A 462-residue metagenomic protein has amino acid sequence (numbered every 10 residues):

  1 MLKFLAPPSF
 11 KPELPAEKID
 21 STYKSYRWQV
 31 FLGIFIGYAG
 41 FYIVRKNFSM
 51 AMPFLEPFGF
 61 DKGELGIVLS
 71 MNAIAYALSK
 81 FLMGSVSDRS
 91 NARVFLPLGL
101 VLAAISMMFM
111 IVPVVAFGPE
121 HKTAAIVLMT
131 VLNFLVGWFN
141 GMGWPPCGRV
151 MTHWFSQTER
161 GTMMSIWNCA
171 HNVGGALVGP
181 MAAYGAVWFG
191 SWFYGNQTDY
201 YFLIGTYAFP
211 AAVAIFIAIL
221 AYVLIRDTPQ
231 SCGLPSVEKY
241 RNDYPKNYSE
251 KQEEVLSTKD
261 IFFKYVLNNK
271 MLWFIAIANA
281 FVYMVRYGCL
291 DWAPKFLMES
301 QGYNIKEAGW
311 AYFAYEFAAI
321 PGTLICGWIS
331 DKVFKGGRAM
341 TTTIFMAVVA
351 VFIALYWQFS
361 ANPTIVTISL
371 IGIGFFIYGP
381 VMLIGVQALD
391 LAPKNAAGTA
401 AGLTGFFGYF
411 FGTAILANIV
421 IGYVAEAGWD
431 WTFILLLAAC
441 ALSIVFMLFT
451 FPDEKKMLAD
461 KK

Functional and structural regions predicted by a protein language model:
K11-K24, S231-F274, S300: Juxtamembrane intracellular "pre-TM" segments in multi-pass secondary transporters
F48-M52, Y265-L324, V381, T413 (+1 more regions): Extracytoplasmic gate region of multi-pass secondary transporters
R89-L100, K332-M346: Cytoplasmic membrane-interface "Motif A"-like loop-to-helix N-cap segments of 12-TM Major Facilitator Superfamily
V101-K122, A347-A361: C-terminal ends and interior cores of transmembrane alpha-helices in multi-pass membrane transporters/permeases
L132-H171: Cytoplasmic helix-loop-helix junction between adjacent transmembrane helices in 12-TM secondary transporters
W167, H171-P229: Helix-loop-helix hairpin linking two adjacent transmembrane segments in secondary transporters
G175, K394-E426: A late C-terminal transmembrane helix in Major Facilitator Superfamily
G336-I384: C-terminal transmembrane helical hairpin of 12-TM major facilitator-type secondary transporters
